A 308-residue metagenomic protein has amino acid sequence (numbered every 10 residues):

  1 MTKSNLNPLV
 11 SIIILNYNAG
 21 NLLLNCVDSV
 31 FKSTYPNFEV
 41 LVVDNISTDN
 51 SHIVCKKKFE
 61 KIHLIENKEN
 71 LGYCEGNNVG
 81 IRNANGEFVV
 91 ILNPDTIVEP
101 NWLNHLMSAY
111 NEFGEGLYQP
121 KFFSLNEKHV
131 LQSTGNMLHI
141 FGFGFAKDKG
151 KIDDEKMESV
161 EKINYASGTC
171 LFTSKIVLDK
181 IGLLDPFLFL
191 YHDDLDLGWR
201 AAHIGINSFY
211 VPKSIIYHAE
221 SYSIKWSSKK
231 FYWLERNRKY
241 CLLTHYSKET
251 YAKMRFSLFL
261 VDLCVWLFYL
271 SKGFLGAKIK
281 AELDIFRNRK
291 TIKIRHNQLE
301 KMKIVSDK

Functional and structural regions predicted by a protein language model:
L24, D49-K57: Acidic helix N-cap motif at the loop->helix transition within catalytic regions of sugar-transfer enzymes
D28-N37: Short, acidic, metal-binding catalytic loop of nucleotide-sugar glycosyltransferases
E66-A84, P94: Glycine-rich, basic loop-to-helix element that forms the pyrophosphate-binding segment of sugar-nucleotide handling
V89: Short aromatic/hydrophobic "clamp" motif used to bind/position activated sugar donors
T96-H139, F143: Conserved donor NDP-sugar-binding/catalytic core segment of glycosyltransferases
V130-L131, I140-F145, K151-I176, L195-L197 (+1 more regions): A recurrent flexible, glycine/aromatic-enriched loop bordering the glycosyltransferase active site that acts as
N164-I215: A short, conserved alpha-helix in the catalytic core of glycosyltransferases
N207-M302, S306: Active-site-adjacent helix/loop segment of glycosyltransferases that harbors family-specific signature motifs
